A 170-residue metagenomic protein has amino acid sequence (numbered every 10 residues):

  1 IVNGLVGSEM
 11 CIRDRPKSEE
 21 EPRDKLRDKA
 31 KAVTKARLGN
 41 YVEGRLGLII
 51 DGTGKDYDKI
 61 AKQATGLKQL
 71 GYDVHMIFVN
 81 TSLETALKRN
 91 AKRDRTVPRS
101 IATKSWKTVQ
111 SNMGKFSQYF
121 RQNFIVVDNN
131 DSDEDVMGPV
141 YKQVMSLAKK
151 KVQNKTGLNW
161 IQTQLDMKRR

Functional and structural regions predicted by a protein language model:
I1-I12: Single conserved hydrophobic/aromatic residue that forms the stacking wall/gate of nucleotide- or nucleobase-binding
K17-A30: Glycine-rich phosphate-binding "P-loop"
K29-Y41: Conserved alpha-helical scaffold flanking the Walker A/P-loop in AAA+ ATPase domains
V42-E43, K68: Anion (oxyanion) recognition and catalysis
R45-L48, D73: Loop/turn-to-beta-strand initiation segments
D51-I60: Acidic, metal-coordinating catalytic cores used for nucleic-acid/nucleotide bond scission and strand-transfer chemistry
K55, K68-R89: Conserved phosphate-donor/acceptor-positioning beta-strand/loop module used by diverse small-molecule
L83-R170: Conserved GTP-binding G-domain of TRAFAC-class P-loop NTPases and closely related GTPase folds
